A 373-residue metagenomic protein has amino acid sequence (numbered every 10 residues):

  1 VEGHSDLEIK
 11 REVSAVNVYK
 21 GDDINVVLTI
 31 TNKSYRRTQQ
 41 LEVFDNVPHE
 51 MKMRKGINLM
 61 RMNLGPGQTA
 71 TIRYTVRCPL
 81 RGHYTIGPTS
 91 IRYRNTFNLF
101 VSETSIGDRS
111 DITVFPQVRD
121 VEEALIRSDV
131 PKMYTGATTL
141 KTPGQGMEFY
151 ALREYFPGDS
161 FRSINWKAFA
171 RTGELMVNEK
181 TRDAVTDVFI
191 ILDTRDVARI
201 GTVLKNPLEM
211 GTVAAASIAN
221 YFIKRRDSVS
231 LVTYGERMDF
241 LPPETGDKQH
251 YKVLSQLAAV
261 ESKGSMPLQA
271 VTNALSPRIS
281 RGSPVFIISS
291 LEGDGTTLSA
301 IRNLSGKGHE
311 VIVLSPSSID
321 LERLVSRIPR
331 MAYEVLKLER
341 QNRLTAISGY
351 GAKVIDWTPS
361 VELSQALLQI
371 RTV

Functional and structural regions predicted by a protein language model:
V1-E244, P284-I288, G295, A300-N303: An amphipathic, basic-hydrophobic helix/alpha-beta surface used to engage anionic, phosphate-rich ligands or surfaces
V1-S5, N25, I30, L275-V285 (+1 more regions): Von Willebrand factor type A / integrin I
V121-E122, K132, K248-Y251, L368-V373: Short, charged, intrinsically disordered terminal tails
Q145, G211, G264-L268, D294 (+1 more regions): A conditional alpha-helix N-cap/helix-loop micro-motif detector
S163-I164, L257-E261, S283-I287, I328-P329: Short, basic, glycine/proline-bearing loop/turn elements
T245-S283: Von Willebrand factor
